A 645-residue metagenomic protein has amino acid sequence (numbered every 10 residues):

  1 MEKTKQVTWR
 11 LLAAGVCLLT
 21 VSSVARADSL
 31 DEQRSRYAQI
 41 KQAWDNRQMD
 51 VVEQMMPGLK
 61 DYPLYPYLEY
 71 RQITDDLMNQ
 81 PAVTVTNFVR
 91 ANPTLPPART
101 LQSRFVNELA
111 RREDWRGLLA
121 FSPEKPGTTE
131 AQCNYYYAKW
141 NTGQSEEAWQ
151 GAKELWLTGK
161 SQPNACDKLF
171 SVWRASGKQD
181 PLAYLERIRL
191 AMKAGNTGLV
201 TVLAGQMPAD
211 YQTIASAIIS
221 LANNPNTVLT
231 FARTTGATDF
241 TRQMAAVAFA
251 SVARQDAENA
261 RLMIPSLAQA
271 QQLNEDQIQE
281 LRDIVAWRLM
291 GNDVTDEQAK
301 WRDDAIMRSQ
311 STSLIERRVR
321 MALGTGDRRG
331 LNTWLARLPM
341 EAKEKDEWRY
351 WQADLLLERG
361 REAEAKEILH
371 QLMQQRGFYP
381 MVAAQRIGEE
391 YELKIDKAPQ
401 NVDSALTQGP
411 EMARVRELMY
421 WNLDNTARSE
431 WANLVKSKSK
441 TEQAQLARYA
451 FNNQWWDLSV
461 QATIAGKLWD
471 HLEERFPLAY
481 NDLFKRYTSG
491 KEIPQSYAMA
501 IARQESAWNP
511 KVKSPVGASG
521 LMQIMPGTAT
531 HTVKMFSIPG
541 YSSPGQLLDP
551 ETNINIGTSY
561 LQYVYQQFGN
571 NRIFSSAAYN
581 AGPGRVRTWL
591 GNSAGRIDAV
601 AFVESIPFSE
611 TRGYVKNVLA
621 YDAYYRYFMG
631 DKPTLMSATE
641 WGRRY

Functional and structural regions predicted by a protein language model:
E2-A13: Bacterial N-terminal signal peptides that target proteins for export
T20-A25: N-terminal signal peptide c-region/cleavage motif recognized by signal peptidases
D28-R36, Q48, K60-Y67, N79-Q80 (+19 more regions): Generic helix N-cap/helix-start motif at coil->alpha-helix transitions
Q42, R71, D75, E108 (+9 more regions): Residue-level signature for tetratricopeptide repeat
V51-M55, Q80-N92, D114-E124, E146-T158 (+13 more regions): Alpha-helical repeat scaffolds
Y70, Q269, K300-R302, M307 (+4 more regions): Catalytic glycan-binding domains that act on GlcNAc-containing polysaccharides
Q72-T74, T86-R90, Q102-N107, L281-D293 (+1 more regions): Alpha-helical adaptor scaffolds
